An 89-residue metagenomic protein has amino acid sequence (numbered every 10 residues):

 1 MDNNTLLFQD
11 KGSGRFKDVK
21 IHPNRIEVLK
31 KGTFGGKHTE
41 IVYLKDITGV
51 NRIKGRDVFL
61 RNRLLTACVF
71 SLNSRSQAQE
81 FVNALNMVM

Functional and structural regions predicted by a protein language model:
D2-R15, E27-K30, F34-M89: Acidic, Ser/Thr- and proline-rich intrinsically disordered linker/docking segments of eukaryotic scaffolds
K17-P23: Broad, structure-driven detector of short, well-ordered beta-strand segments within folded domains
